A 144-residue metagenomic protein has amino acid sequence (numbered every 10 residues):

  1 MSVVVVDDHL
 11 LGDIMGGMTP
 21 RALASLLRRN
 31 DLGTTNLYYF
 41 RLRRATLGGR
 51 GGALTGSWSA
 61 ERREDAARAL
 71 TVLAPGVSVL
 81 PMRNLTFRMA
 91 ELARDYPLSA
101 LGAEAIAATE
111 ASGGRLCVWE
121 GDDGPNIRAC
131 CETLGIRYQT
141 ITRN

Functional and structural regions predicted by a protein language model:
M1-R41, T46-W58: Short, well-structured N-terminal submotif of metal-dependent ribonuclease cores
L10-L11, Y38, N84-L85, E104-A105 (+1 more regions): Alpha-helix capping/helix-boundary segments
P20-L27, A67-L70, I106, R128: Short amphipathic alpha-helical segments and helix-helix/interface helices
D31, G76-S78, R137-Q139: Conserved beta-strand segments of alpha/beta enzyme cores
T35, I106, E110-N144: Acidic, PIN/NYN-like endoribonuclease modules and their adjacent C-terminal/linker elements
R41, A45-G48, A69-V72, R88-E91: A general alpha-helix detector
T55-P81: Helix-adjacent hinge/juxtasegments
G76-W119: Active-site neighborhoods of divalent-metal-dependent phosphate/nucleic-acid chemistry enzymes
